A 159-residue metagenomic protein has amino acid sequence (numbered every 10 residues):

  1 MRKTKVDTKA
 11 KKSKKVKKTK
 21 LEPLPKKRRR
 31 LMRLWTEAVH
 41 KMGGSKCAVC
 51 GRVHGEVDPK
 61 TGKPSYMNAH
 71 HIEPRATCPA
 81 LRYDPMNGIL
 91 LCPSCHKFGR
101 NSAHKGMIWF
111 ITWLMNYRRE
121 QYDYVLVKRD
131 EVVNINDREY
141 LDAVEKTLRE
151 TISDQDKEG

Functional and structural regions predicted by a protein language model:
M1-A38, G51-D58, K63, Y124-G159: A boundary/linker detector
K27, A80, S102: Conserved aromatic-histidine-acidic binding/catalytic patches
W35, H40-S45, D84-G88: Short metal-coordination and nucleic-acid-contact micro-motifs, chiefly zinc-binding Cys/His arrays
A48-I89, G99: Histidine-centered nuclease catalytic patch
G55-E56, G88-R119: Short Cys/His-centered divalent metal-binding micro-motifs
I72, W113, K128: Short acidic/histidine-centered micro-motifs embedded in hydrophobic/aromatic stretches that mark compact functional
L81-S94, N116-V144: Short Fe-S-cluster ligation motifs
